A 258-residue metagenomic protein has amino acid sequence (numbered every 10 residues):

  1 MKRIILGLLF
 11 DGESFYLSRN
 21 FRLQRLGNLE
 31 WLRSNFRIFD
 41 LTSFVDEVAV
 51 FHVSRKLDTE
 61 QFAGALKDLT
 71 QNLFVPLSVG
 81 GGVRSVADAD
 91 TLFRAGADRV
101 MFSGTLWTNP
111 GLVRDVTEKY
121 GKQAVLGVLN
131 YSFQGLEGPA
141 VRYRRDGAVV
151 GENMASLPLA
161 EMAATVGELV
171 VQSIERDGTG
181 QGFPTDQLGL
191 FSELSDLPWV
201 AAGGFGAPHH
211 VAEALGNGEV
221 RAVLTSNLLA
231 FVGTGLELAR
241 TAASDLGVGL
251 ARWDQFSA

Functional and structural regions predicted by a protein language model:
R3-G7, E47, F74-S78, D98-M101 (+5 more regions): Structural preference for beta-strand elements that scaffold enzyme active sites
L9, V48, V79, L92 (+5 more regions): Conserved, mostly hydrophobic/aromatic
F10-L26, A97-D177, D254: Conserved anion-binding
N20-F39: Short catalytic helix/loop segments, enriched in acidic residues and glycine and frequently bearing histidine
V45-G64, G104, V171-G180: Glycine-rich, proline-tolerant flexible connector loops at the mouths of alpha/beta enzymes
E60-K67, V150-S156, Q181-L190: Charged helix-capping and loop-helix junction motifs
G64-L66, N72-R99, D186-V223: Catalytic cores of alpha/beta
G111-Y120, A212-Q255: C-terminal helical cap(s) of enzyme catalytic domains, especially alpha/beta-barrels
